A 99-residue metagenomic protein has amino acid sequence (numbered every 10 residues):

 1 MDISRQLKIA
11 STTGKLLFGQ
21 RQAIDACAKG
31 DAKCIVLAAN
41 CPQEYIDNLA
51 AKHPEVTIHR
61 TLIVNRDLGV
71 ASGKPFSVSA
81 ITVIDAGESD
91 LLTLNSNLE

Functional and structural regions predicted by a protein language model:
D2-L37: N-terminal first-folded block
I24, P42-Q43, G87-S89: Glycine-rich nucleotide phosphate-binding loop and flanking beta-alpha elements of Rossmann-like dinucleotide-binding
I24-C27, L49-A50, G69-G73: Short, flexible, solvent-exposed loop/turn segments with mixed acidic/basic and small polar residues
K33-C34, V56-H59, V78-T82: Structural motif
C41-G69: Feature captures the catalytic cores and cofactor-binding loops of soluble hydro-lyases/lyases that act on carboxylate
G69-E99: C-terminal structural segments of small proteins and small subunits
